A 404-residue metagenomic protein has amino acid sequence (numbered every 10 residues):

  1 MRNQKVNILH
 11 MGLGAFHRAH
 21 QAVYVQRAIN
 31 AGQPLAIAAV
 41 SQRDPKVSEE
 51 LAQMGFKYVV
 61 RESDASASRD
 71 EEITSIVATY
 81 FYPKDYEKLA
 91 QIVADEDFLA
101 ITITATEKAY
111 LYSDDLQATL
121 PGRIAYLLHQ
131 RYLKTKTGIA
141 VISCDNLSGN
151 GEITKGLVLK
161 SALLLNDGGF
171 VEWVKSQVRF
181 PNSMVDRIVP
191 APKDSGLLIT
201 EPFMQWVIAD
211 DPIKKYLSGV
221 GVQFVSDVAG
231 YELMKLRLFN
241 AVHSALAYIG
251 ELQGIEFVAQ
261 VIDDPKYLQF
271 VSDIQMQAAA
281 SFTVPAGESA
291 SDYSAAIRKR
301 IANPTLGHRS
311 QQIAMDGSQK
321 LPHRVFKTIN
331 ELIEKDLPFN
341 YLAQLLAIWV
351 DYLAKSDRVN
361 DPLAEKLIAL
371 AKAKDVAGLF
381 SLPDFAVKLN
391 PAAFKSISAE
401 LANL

Functional and structural regions predicted by a protein language model:
M1-L404: Substrate/ligand-engaging "lid" and interaction regions
